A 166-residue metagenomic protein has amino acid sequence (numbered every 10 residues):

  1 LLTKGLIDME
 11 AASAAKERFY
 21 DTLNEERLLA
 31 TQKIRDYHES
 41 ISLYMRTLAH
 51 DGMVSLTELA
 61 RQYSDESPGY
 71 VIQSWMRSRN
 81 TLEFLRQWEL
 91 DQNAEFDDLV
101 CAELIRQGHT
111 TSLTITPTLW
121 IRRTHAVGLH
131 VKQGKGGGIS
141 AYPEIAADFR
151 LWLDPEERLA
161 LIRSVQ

Functional and structural regions predicted by a protein language model:
L2-I7: Extreme N-terminal basic, low-complexity initiation segments that serve as generic localization/processing leaders
D8, A12, K16-Q166: An anion-engaging/catalytic patch
